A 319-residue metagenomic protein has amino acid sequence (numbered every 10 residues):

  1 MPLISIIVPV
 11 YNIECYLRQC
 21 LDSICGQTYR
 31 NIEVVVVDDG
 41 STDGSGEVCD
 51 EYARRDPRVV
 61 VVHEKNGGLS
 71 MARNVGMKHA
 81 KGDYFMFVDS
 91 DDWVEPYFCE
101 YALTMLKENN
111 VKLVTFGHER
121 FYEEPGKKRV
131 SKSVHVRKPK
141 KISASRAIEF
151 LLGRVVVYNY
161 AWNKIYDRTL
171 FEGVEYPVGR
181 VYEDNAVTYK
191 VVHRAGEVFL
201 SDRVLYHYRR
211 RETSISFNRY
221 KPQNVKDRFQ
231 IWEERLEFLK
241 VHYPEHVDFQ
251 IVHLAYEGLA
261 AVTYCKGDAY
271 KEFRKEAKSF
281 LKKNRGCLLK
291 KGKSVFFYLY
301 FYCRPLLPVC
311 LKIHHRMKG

Functional and structural regions predicted by a protein language model:
M1-Q230: Nucleotide-sugar donor-binding/catalytic module of glycosyltransferases that assemble extracellular/cell-envelope
R73, W232, L254-G258: TPR repeat positional signature
I142-S143, E234-L239, Y298-F301: Histidine- and aromatic-rich ligand-binding microenvironments
L205-E212, N218-E245, T263-R285: Catalytic core of nucleotide-sugar-dependent glycosyltransferases
V241-V252, V295-F301: Structural motif
F249-T263: Amphipathic alpha-helical repeat scaffolds of TPR domains
G267-G319: Membrane-interface aromatic/basic loop that binds lipid-linked glycans or pyrophosphate carriers, typified by
